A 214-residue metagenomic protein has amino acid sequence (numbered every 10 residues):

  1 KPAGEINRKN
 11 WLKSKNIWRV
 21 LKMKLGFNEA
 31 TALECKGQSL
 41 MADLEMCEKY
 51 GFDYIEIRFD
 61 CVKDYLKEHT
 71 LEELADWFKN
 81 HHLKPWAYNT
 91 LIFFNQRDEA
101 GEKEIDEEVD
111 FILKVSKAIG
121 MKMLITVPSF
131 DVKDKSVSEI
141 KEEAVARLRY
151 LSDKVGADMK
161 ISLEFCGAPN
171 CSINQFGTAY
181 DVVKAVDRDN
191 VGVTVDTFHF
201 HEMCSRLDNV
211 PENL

Functional and structural regions predicted by a protein language model:
P2: Cationic, low-complexity basic patches in intrinsically disordered or flexible, solvent-exposed regions
E5-K22: Short, Lys/Arg-enriched N-terminal segments with co-localized hydrophobic residues within the first ~10-30 amino acids
W18-M121, R149, R188-G192: N-terminal pre-domain/capping segments
A32, F93, D131, H199-F200: Short, solvent-exposed loop/turn segments at secondary-structure junctions
Q38-S39, W77-H81, R97-V193, E202: Active-site acidic/histidine proton-transfer and metal-coordination neighborhood in alpha/beta enzyme cores
F59-C61, G167, T197-H199: Short, glycine/acidic-enriched loop or turn micro-motifs at the edges of active sites
S205-L214: A short alpha/beta connector and helix-capping loop motif
